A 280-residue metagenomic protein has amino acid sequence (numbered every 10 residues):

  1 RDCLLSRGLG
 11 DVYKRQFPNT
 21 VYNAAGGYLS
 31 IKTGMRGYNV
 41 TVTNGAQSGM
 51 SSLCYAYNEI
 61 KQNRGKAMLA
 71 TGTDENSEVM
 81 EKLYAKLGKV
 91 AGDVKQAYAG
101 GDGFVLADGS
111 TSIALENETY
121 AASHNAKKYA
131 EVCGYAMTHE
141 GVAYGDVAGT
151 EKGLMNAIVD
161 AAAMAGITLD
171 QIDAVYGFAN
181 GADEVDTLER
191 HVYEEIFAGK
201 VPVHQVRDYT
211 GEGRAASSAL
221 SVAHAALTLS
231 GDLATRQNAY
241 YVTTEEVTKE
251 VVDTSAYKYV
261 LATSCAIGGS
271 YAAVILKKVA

Functional and structural regions predicted by a protein language model:
D2-Y13: Single conserved hydrophobic/aromatic residue that forms the stacking wall/gate of nucleotide- or nucleobase-binding
D11-P18, A99: A short acidic, glycine-rich active-site loop that binds or catalyzes chemistry on phosphate/adenosine moieties
T20, A24, Q47-S51, N63 (+9 more regions): Conserved active-site and cofactor/substrate-binding residues in soluble primary-metabolism enzymes
Y28-K32, Y38-Y120, V206, A215-A280: Conserved beta-strand-centric core segments of catalytic alpha/beta enzyme folds
S52, A157-A165, V192, I196 (+2 more regions): Stable alpha-helical structural segments in soluble proteins, enriched in small hydrophobic residues
V90-I167, D173-A174, V279-A280: Condensing-enzyme catalytic core mediating Claisen C-C bond formation in acyl metabolism
Y135, D173-D183, V206-R214: A short beta-alpha structural unit
V142-T150, N180-F197, G213-L220: Short glycine/threonine-rich loop-to-helix capping motif typified by GTGT followed within a few residues by an Asp-Pro
